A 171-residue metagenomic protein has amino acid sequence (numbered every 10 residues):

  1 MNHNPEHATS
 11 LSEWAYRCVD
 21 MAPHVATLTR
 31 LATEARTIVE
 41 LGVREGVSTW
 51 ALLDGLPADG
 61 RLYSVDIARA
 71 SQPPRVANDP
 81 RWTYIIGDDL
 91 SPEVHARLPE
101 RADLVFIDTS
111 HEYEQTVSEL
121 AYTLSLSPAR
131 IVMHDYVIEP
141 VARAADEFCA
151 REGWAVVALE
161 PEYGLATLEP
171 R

Functional and structural regions predicted by a protein language model:
M1-F106, S110-R171: A short alpha-helical cap/connector motif
